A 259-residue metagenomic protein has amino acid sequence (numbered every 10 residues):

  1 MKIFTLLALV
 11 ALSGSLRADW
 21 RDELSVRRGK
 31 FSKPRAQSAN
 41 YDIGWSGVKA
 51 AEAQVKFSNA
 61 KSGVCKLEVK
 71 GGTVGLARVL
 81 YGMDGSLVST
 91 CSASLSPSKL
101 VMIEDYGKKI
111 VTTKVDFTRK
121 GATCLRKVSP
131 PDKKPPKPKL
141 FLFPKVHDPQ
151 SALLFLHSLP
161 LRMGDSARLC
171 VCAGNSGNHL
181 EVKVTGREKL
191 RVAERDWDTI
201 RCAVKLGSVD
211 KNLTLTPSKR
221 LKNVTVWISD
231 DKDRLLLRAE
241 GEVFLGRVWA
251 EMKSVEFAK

Functional and structural regions predicted by a protein language model:
M1-L7: Sec-dependent signal peptide recognition, specifically the positively charged N-region followed immediately by
L7-R17: Hydrophobic h-region of N-terminal signal peptides that target proteins for export in Gram-negative bacteria
D19-R119, L161-K259: Acidic, serine/threonine-rich low-complexity disordered tracts
V115-S158: Hydrophobic, well-structured mid-protein blocks that either form specific transmembrane helices
